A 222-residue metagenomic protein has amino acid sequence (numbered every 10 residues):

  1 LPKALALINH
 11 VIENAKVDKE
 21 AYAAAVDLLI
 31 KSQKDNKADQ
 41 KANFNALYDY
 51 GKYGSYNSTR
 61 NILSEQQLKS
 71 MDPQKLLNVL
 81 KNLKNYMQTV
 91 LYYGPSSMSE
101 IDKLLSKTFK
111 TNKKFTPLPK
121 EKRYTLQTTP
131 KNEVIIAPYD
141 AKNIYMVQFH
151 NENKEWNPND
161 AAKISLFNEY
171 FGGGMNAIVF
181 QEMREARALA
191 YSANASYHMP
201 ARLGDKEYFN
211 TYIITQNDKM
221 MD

Functional and structural regions predicted by a protein language model:
L1, A6-I8, P158-G172, V179-Q181: Active/ligand-binding-proximal structured segments within catalytic/core domains that scaffold catalytic residues
L1-L118, R187-D222: Charge-rich, well-structured scaffold segments of protease-associated domains
A38-D39, Y56-N57, P158-D160, N176-A177: Serine-centered coil/turn micro-motif
L80, I136-P138, Y170: Short Gly/Pro-enriched turn/cap motifs at secondary-structure boundaries
T89-E155: An aromatic/glycine/proline-enriched structural segment found at the starts of mature extracellular/organellar domains
K131-N132, K142-Y145, A161-I164, N176 (+2 more regions): Active-site lining segments that contact anionic ligands and/or coordinate catalytic metals
W156-N157, E169, I213-D218: Short, surface-exposed loop/turn motifs that are enriched in glycine and acidic residues and include a nearby proline
